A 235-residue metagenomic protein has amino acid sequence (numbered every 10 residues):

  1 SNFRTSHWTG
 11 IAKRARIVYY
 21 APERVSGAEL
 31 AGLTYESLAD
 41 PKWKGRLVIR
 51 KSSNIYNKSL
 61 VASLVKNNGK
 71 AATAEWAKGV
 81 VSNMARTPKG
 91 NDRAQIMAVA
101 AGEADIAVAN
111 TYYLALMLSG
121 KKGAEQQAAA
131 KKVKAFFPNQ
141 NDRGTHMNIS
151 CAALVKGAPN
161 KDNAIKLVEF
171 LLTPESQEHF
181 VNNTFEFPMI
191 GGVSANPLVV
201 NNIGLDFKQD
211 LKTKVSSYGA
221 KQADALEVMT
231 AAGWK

Functional and structural regions predicted by a protein language model:
S1-V18, E36, R46-L47: A structural signal for short loop-to-beta-strand junctions that line the ligand-binding cleft of periplasmic/secreted
W8, E36, A124-H146, V155-G157: Short beta-strand->loop
R14-I17, V133, N148-A152: Small-molecule pocket liners
R24-G32, V65-A74, A158-A164: Short helix-loop capping/hinge motifs at secondary-structure junctions, enriched in acidic/polar residues
E36-I55, S63-V65: Short loop->beta-strand "edge-of-pocket" segments that line small-molecule binding or catalytic clefts across diverse
S52, Y56-S59, S63-P138: Ligand-binding pocket segment of bilobal, Venus flytrap-like solute-binding proteins
S150-K212: Mature extracytoplasmic/periplasmic domains
A195-K235: Extracellular/periplasmic bilobal clamshell ligand-binding domains
